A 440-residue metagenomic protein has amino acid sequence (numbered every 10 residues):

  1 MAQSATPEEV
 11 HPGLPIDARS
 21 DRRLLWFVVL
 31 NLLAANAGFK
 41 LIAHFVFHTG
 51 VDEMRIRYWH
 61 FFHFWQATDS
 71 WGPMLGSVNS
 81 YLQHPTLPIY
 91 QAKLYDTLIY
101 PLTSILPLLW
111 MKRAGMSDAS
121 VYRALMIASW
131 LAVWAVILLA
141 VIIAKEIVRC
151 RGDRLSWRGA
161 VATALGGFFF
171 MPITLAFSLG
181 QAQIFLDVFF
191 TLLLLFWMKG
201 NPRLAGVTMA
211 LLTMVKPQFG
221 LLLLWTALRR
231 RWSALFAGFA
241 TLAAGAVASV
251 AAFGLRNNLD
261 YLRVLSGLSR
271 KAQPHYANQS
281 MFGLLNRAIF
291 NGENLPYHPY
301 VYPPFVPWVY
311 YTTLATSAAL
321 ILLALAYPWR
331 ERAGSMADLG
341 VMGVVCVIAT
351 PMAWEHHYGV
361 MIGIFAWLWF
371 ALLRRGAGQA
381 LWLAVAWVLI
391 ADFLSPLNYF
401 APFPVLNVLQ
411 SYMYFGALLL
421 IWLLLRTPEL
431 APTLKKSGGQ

Functional and structural regions predicted by a protein language model:
A2-L204, W232-Y358: Primarily membrane-embedded glycan-assembly and transfer machineries that use lipid-linked glycans
G38-F39, V51, W367-Q440: Aromatic-enriched
P107-W110, L223, G363-F365: Buried hydrophobic packing segments
F196, L223, A227-R231, W367-R375: Solvent-exposed, amphipathic alpha-helical segments
R203-A227, M342-A349: Membrane-interface alpha helices of multi-pass inner-membrane proteins
F219-L222, L235, G245-A248, N398-A401: Terminal transmembrane helical module of multi-pass membrane proteins
R229-A240, G376-L383: Membrane-interfacial entry segments at the cytosolic side of transmembrane helices
E355-F370: Hydrophobic/aromatic-rich transmembrane helices and adjacent perimembrane loops
